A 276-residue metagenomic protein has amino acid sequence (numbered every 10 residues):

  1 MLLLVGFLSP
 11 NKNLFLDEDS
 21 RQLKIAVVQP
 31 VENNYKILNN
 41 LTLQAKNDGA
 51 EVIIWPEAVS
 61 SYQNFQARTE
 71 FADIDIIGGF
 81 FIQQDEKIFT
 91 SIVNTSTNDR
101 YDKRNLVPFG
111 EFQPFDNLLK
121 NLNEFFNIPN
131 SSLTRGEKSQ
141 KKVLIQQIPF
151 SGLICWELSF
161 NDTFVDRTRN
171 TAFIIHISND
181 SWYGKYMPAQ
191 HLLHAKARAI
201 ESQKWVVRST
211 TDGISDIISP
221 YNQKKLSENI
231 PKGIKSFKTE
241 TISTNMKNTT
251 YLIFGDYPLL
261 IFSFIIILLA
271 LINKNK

Functional and structural regions predicted by a protein language model:
M1-L14: Internal/C-terminal transmembrane anchor helices
K12-F254: Soluble catalytic domains of enzymes that build or remodel membrane lipids, polysaccharides, and related
Y251-K276: Selective detector of the "anchor" transmembrane alpha-helix that sits immediately C-terminal
